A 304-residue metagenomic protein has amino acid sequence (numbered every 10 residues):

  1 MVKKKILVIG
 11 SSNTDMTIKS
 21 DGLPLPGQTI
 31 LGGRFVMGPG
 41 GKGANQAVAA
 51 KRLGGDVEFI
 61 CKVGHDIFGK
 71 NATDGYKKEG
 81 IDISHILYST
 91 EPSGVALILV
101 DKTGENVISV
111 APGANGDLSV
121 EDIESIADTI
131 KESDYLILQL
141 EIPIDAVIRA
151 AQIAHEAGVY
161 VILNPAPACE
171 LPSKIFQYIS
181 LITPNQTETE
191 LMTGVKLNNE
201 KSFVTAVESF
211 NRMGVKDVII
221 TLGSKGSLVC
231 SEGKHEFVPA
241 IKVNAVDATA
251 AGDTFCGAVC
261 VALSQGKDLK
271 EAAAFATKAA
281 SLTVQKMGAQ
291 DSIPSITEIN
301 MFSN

Functional and structural regions predicted by a protein language model:
M1-K62, I67-N71, K78, A245-V246: Glycine-rich phosphate/adenosyl-contacting loop at the front of the ribokinase-like
V2, I6, C169-S173, E200-N304: Conserved phosphate-binding/catalytic region of the ribokinase-like
V2-S12, D74-Y88, I98-L181, T187-H235: Ribokinase/PfkB-type carbohydrate-kinase core domain
T17, S109, M192-G194, T283 (+1 more regions): Residues that scaffold the ATP/ADP-binding catalytic core of kinase and kinase-like folds
L23-G32, T183-N185, E236-A240: Short glycine/proline- and charge-enriched loop/turn segments that cap or connect secondary-structure elements
A50, F59, A72, Y76 (+7 more regions): Hydrophobic packing within well-folded, soluble alpha/beta domains
K51, H155, S264: Gly/Ala-rich phosphate-binding loop of Rossmann-like dinucleotide-binding domains, activating on the conserved
I60, S109, V238: Hydrophobic residues at beta-strand termini and immediately following loops that shape nucleotide-binding pockets
